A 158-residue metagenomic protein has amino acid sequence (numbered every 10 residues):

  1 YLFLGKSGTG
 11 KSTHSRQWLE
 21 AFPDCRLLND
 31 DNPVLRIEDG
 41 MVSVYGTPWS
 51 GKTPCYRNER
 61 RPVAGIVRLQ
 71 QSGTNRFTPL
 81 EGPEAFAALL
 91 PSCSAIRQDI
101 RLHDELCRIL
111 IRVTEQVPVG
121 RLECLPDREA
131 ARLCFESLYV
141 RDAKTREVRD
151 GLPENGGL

Functional and structural regions predicted by a protein language model:
Y1-K6, E20-L158: Glycine-rich, often acidic-flanked micro-motifs that create phosphate/phosphodiester-binding or positioning elements
K11: Conserved lysine of the Walker
H14-S15: Post-Walker A alpha-helix
